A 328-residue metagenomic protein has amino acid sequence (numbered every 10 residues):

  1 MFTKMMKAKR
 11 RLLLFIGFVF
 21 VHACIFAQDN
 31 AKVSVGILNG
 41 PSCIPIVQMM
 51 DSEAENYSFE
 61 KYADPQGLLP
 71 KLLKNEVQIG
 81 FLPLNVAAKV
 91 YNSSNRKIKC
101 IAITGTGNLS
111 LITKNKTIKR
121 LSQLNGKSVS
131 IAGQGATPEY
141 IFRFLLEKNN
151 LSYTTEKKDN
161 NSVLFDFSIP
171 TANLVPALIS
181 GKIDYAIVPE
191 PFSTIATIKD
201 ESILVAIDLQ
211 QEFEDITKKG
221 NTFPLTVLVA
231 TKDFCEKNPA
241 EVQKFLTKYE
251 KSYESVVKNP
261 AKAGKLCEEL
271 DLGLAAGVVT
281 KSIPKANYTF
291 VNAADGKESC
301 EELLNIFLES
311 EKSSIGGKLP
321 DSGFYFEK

Functional and structural regions predicted by a protein language model:
F2-L13: Bacterial N-terminal signal peptides that target proteins for export
L13-A23: Bacterial N-terminal signal peptides
I25-A27: Boundary at the C-terminal end of the N-terminal hydrophobic targeting segment
D29-F165, D184, A206: Short, glycine-/small- and polar/acidic-enriched structural segments that line small-molecule recognition paths
V33, V77, K127-A132, S180-I183 (+3 more regions): Second-shell loop/turn segments in exported
L84-V86, P170-L266: Pocket-lining segment of extracytoplasmic ligand-binding domains
C235-S310: Secondary-structure end/capping motifs
E301-K328: Conserved C-terminal helix/tail region of periplasmic/extracytoplasmic solute-binding proteins
